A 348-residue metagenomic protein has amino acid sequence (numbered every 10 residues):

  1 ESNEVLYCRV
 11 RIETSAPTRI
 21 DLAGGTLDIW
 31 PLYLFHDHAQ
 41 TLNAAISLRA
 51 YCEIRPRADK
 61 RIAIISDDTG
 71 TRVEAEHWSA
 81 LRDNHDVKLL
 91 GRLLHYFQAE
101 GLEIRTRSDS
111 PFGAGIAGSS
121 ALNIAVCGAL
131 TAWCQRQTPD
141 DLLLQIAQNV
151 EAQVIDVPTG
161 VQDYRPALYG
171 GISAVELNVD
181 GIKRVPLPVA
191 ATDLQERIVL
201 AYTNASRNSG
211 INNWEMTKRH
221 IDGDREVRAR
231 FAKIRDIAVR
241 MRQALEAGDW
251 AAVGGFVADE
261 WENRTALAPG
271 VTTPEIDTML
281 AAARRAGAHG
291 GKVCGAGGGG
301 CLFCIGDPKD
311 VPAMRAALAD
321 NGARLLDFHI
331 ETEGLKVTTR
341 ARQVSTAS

Functional and structural regions predicted by a protein language model:
N3-A23, L27-W30, F35, N43-A44 (+4 more regions): C-terminal nucleotide
A75-E76, A114-G118: Short, conserved acidic/polar surface loops in the N-terminal third of protein domains
D83-N84, E100-S108: Flexible, acidic active-site loops/lids enriched in D/E/S/T/G that coordinate Mg2+ and/or position polar
E103, T138, L142-Q145, D156: FAD-binding glycine-rich core of flavoenzymes that anchor FAD
S110-A114, H289: Short pre-catalytic strand/loop immediately N-terminal to key active-site residues, enriched for Gly-Thr
I116-R136, D140: DPxDG-like acidic metal-binding loop motif
G299: Glycine-rich active-site/cofactor-binding loop and its immediate structural neighborhood
